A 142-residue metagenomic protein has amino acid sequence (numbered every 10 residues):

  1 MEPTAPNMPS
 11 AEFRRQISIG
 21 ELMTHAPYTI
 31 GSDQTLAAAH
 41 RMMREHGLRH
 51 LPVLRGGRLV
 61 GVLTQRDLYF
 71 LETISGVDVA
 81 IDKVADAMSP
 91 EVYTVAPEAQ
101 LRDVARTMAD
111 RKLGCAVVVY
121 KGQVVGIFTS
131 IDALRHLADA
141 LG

Functional and structural regions predicted by a protein language model:
M1-G142: Tandem CBS (Cystathionine beta-synthase) repeat/Bateman regulatory domains
